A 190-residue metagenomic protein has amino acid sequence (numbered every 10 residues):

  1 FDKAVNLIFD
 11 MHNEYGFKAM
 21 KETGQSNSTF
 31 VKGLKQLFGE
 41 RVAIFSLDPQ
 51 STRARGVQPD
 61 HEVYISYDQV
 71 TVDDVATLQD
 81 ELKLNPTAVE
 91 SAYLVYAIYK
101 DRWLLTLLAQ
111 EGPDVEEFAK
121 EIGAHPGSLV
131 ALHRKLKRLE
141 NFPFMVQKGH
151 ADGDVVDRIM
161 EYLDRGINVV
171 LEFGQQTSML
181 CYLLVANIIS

Functional and structural regions predicted by a protein language model:
D2-I8, H12-S190: P-loop NTPase motor domains
